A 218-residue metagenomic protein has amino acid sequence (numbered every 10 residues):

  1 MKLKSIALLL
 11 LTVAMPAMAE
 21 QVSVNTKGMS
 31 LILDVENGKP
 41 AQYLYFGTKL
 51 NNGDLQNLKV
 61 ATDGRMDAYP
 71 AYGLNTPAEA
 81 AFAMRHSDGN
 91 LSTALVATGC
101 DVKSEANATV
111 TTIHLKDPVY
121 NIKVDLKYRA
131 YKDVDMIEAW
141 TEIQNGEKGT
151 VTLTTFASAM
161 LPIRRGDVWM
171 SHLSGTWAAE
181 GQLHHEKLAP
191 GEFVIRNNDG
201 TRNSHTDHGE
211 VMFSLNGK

Functional and structural regions predicted by a protein language model:
M1, A19-E20: Absolute protein N-terminus
M1-K2, K218: Accessible peptide chain termini
K2-L9: Sec-dependent signal peptide recognition, specifically the positively charged N-region followed immediately by
L10-L11, Q144: A ubiquitous, low-specificity "background" feature that marks scattered single residues across proteins without
A14-P16: N-terminal signal peptide c-region/cleavage motif recognized by signal peptidases
E20-I32, A41-K218: Polysaccharide-binding surfaces and accessory modules of carbohydrate-active proteins
